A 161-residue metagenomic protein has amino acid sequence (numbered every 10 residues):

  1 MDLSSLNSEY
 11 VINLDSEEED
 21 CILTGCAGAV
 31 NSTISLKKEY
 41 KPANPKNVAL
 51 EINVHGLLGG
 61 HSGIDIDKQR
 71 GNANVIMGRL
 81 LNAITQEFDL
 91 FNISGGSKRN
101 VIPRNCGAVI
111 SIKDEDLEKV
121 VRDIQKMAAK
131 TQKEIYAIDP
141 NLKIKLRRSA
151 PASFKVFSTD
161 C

Functional and structural regions predicted by a protein language model:
M1-K41, P45, F91: Acidic/histidine-rich catalytic neighborhood of metal-dependent amide-processing enzymes
T24, P42-N47, I66-S94, D114-C161: Acidic-enriched catalytic cores of C-N bond-cleaving enzymes acting on peptides and small amides
S32, L50-I52, A108, I144: Hydrophobic residues positioned within well-ordered beta-strands of beta-sheet architectures
K37, H55, R147-S149: A structural detector for beta-sheet-dominated domains
P45-G63: Residues forming anionic-ligand binding surfaces in small-molecule and nucleic-acid pockets of primarily soluble enzymes
V54, I110-D114: Short beta-strand-to-loop capping motifs
G63, S94-N105: A structural signal for small-residue-enriched, beta-sheet-centric alpha/beta enzyme cores and oligomeric scaffold folds
G71, P103-C106, I110-S111: Terminal accessory carbohydrate-recognition/targeting modules of carbohydrate-active enzymes
